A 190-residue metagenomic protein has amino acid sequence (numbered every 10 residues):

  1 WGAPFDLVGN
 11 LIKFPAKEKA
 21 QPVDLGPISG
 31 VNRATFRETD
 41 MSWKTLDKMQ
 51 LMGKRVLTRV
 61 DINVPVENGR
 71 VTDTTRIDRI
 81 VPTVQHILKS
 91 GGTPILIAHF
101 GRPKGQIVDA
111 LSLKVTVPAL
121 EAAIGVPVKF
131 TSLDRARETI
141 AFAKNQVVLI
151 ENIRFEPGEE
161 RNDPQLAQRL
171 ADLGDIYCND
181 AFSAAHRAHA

Functional and structural regions predicted by a protein language model:
G2-E18: Intrinsically disordered, low-complexity segments enriched in serine/proline and basic residues
D6, K13, D24-E38: Short, positively charged and aromatic/hydrophobic N-terminal segments
N32, F36-A190: Active-site loop-to-helix "anion-binding N-cap" substructures in soluble metabolic enzymes
